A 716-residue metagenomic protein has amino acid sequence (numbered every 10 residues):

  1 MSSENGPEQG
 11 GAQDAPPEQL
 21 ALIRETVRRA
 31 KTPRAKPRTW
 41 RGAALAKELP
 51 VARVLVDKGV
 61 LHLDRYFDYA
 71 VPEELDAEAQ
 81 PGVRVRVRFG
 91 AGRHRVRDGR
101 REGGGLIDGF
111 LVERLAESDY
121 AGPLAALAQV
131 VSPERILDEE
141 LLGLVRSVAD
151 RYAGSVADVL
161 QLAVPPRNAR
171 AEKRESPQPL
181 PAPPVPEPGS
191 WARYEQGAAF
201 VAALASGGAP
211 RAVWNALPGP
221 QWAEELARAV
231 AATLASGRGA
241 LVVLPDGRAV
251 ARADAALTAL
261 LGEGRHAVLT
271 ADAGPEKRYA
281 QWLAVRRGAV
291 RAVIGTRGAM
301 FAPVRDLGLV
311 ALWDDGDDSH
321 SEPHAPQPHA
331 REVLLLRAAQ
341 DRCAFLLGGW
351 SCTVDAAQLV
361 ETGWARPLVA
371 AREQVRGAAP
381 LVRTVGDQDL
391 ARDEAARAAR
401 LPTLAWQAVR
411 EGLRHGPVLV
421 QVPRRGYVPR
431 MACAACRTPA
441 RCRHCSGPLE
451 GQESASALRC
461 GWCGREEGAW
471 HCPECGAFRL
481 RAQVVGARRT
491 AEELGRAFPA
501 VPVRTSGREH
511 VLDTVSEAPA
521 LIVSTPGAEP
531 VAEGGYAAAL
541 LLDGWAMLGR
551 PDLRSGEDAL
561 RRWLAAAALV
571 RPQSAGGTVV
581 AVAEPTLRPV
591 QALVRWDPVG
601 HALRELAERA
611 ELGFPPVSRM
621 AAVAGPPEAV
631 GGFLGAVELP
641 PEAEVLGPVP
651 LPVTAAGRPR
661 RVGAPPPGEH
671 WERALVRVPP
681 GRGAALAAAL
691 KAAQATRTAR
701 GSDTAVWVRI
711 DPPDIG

Functional and structural regions predicted by a protein language model:
M1-R383, D387-E394, T403, E411-L413 (+5 more regions): Accessory, non-ATPase domains that flank or precede helicase/AAA+ motor cores in DNA-metabolism machines
S2-S3, P7-Q19, A44, L49 (+6 more regions): C-terminal helicase module of SF1/SF2 nucleic-acid helicases/translocases
A240, H266, F345, V418 (+2 more regions): Hydrophobic/aromatic residues located in beta-strands of well-ordered beta-sheets within soluble catalytic
L261-A273, R443-H444, E450-Q452, F498-E509 (+1 more regions): Conserved RecA-like helicase motor-core motifs
G298-A299, G316-D317, R424-Y427, G527-E529 (+2 more regions): Short glycine-rich anion-binding loops that position phosphate/pyrophosphate groups of nucleotides and phosphorylated
H324-H329, C436-P439, R488, L553-L560: Short, conserved loop/turn and helix-capping segments at secondary-structure boundaries that abut family-defining
R400, A405-A497: Cys/His-rich short segments
